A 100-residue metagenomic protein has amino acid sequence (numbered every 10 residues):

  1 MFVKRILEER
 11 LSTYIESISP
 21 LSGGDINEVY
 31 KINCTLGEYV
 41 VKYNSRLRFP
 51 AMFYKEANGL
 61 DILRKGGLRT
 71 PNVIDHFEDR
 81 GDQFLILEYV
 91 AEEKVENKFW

Functional and structural regions predicted by a protein language model:
M1-S19: Juxta-kinase regulatory segment immediately upstream of eukaryotic protein kinase catalytic domains
S19-W100: ATP-binding pocket architecture of kinase catalytic cores
